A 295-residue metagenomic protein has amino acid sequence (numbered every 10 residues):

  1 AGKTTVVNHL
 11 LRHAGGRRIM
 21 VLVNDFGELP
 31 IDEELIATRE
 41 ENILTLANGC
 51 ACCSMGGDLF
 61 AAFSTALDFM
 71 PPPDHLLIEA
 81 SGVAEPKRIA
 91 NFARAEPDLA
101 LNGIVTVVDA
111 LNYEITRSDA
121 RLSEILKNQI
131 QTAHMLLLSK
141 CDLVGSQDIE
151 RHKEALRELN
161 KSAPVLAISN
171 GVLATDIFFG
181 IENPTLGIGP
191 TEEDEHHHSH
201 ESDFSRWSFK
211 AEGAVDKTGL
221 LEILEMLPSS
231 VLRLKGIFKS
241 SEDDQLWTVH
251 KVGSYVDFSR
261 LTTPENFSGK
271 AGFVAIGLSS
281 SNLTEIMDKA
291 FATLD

Functional and structural regions predicted by a protein language model:
A1-A120, E124: Nucleotide-state-sensitive switch-loop elements of NTP-binding domains
N8, N24, S139-K140, N160: Asparagine-centered polar/low-complexity signal
V21-L22, K235, A275: Short, hydrophobic beta-strand segments that form beta-sheet elements in well-ordered domains
V23, V108-D109, K251-G253, G277: Flexible glycine-/small-residue-rich
A47, L77, K140, W207-S208: Conserved short-loop catalytic and cofactor-binding motifs
M70-D74, T132-L137: Short, surface-exposed connector motifs at secondary-structure boundaries
E96-L101, N128-T132, N160: Short, conserved loop/helix-junction motifs that constitute active-site signature segments in enzyme catalytic cores
Q131-M135, C141-A271, S279-D295: C-terminal accessory "lid"/substrate-recognition subdomains
